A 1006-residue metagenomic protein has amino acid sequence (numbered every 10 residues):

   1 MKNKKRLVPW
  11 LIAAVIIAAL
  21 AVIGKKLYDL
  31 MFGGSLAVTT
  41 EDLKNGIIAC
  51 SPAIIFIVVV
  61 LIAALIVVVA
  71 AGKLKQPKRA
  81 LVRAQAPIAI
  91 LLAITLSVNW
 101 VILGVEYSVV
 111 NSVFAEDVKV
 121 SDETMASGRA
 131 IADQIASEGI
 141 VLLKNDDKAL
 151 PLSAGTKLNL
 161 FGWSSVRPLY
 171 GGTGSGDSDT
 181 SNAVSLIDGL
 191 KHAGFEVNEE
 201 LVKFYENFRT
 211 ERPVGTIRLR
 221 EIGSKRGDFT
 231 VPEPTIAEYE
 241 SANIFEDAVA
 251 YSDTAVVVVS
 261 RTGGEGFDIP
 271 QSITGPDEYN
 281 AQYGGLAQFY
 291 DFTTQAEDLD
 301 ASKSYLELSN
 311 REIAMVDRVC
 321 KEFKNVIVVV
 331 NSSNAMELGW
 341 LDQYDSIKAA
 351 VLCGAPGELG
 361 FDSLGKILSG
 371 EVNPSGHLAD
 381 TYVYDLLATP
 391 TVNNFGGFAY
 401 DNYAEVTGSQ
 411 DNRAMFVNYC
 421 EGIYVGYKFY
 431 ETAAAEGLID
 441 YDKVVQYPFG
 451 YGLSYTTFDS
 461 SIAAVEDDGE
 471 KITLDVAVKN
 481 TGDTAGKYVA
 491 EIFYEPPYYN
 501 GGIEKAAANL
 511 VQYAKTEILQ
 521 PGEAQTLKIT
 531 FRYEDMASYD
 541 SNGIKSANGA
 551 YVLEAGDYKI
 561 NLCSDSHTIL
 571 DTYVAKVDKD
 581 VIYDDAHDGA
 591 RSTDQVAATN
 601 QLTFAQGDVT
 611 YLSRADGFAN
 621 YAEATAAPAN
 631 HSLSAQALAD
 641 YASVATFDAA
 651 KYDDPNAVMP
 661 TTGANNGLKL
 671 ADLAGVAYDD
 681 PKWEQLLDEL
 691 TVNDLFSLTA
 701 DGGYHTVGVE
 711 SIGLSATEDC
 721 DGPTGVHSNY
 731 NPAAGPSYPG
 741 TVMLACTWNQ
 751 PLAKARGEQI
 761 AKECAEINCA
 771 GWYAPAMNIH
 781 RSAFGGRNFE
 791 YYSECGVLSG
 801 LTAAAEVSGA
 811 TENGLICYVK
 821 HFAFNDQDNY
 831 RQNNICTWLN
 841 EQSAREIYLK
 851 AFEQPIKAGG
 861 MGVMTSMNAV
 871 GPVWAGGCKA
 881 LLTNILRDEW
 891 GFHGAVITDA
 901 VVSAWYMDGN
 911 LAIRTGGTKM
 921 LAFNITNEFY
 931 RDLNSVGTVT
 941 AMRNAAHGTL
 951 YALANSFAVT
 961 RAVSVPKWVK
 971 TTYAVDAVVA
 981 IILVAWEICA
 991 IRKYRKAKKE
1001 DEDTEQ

Functional and structural regions predicted by a protein language model:
M1-G543, A547, Y551-N561, D565-S566 (+1 more regions): Glycoside hydrolase catalytic-domain context in secreted enzymes
T568-R591: Short beta-strand elements
